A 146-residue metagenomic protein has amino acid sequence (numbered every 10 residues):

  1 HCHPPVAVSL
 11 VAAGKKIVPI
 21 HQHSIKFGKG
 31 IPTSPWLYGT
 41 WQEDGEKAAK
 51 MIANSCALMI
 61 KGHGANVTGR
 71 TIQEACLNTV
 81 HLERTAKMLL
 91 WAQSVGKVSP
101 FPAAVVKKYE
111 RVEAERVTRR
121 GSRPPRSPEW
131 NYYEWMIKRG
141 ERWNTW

Functional and structural regions predicted by a protein language model:
H1-W146: Glycine-rich flexible loops
